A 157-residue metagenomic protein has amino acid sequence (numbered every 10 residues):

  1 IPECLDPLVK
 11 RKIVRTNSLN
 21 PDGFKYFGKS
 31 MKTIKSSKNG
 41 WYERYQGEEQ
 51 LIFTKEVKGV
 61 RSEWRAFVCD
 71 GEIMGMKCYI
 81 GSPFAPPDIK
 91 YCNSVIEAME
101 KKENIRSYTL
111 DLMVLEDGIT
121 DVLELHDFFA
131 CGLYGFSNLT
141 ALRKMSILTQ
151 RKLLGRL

Functional and structural regions predicted by a protein language model:
I1-E100: Active-site nucleotide/adenylate-binding loops and adjacent lid/helix of ATP-dependent enzymes
G28-K29, C69, L110, C131 (+1 more regions): Intrinsically disordered, low-complexity regions enriched in small/polar residues
F53, S107-D111: A short linear hydrophobic-aromatic micro-motif
E63, T109, V122: Broad gene-expression machinery/nucleic-acid interaction feature
F67-C69, M113-D117: Short beta-strand micro-motifs enriched in acidic
E103-I105, L115-L157: C-terminal active-site "lid" helix and adjoining low-complexity regulatory extension at the edge of ATP-using catalytic
